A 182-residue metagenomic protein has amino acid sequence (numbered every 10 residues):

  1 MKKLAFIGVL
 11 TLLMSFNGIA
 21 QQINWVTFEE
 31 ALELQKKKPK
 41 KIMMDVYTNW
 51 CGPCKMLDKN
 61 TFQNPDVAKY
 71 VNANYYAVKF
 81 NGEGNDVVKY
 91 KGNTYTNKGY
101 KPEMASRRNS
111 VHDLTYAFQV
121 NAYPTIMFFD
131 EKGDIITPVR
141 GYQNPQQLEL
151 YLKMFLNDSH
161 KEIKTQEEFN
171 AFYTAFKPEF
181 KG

Functional and structural regions predicted by a protein language model:
M1-Q22: Bacterial Sec-dependent N-terminal signal peptides
Q21, Q119, D130, I136-G182: Non-globular targeting/processing and membrane-anchoring segments
Q22-W25, N64-S106: Thiol-based oxidoreductase modules, predominantly thioredoxin-like and allied folds used for disulfide exchange
N24-K41, V71: A short beta-strand-turn-helix
K38-G52, A77: Short active-site neighborhood of thiol/selenol oxidoreductases, capturing the structured segment around
M43, D113-A117, A122-P138: A short, hydrophobic beta-strand/beta-hairpin element that forms part of a small beta-sheet core
N49, G82-E83, K132, N144: Solvent-exposed coil/turn segments that connect beta secondary-structure elements in extracytoplasmic/periplasmic
K55-K59: Detector for the c-type heme attachment site
